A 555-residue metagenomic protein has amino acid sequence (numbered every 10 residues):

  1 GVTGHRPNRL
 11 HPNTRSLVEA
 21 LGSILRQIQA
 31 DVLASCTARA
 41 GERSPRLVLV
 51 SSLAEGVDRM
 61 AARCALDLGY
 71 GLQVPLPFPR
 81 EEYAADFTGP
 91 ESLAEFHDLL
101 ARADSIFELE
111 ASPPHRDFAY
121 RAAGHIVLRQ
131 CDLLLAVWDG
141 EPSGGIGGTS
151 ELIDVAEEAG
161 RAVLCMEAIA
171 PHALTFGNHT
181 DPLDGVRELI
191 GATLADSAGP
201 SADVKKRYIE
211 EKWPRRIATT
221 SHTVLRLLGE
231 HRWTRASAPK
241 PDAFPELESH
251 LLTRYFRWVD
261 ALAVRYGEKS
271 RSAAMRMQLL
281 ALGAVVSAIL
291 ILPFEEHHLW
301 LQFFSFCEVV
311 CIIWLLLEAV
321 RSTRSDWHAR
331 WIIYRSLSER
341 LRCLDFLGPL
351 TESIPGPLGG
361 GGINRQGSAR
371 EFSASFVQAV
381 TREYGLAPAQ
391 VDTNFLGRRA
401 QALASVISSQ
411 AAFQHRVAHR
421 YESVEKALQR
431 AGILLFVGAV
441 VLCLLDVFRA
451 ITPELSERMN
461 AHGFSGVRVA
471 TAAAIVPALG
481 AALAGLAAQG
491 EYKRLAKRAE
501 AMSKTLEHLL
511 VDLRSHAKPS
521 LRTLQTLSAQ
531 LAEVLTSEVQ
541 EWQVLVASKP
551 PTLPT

Functional and structural regions predicted by a protein language model:
G1-V186: Acidic/glycine-enriched connector segments
R187, G191-T193: Intrinsically disordered, low-complexity N-proximal targeting/linker segments that flank membranes
T193-T555: Conserved non-transmembrane functional hotspots
